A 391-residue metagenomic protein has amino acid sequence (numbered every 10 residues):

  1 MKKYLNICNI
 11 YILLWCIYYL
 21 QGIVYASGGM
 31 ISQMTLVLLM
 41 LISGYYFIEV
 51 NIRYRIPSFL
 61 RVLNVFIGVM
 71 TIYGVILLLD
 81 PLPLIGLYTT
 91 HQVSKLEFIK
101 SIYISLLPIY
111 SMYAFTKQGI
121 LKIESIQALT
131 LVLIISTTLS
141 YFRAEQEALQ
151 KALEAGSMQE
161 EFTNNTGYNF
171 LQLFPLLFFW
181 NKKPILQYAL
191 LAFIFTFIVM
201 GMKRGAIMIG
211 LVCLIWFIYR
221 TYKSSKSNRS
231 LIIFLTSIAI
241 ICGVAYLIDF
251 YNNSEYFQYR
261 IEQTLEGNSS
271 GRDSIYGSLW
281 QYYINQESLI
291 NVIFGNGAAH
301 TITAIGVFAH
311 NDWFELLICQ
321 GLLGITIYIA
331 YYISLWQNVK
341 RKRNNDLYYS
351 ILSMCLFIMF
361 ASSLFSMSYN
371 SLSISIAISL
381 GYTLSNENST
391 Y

Functional and structural regions predicted by a protein language model:
M1-L78, N181-I185, N228, R341 (+1 more regions): Transmembrane signal-anchor hairpin modules in multi-pass inner-membrane enzymes, especially those that act on
W15-G28, Q320, Y349-S389: Membrane helix-loop boundary segments at the extracytoplasmic
Q33-G44, P57-A114, A128-I134: Aromatic-anchored transmembrane helix interface
V37-G44, A192-T196, I207-R220, Y332-L335 (+1 more regions): Hydrophobic transmembrane alpha-helices of multi-pass, membrane-embedded glycosylation machinery
I52, L60-N64, N228, Q320-F360 (+1 more regions): Hydrophobic transmembrane alpha-helices and their immediate junctions
L106-P108, Q118-A148, E161-R220: Alpha-helical transmembrane segments of multi-pass inner-membrane proteins
M200, T221-Q263, I284-N285: A membrane-periplasm/extracellular boundary helix in multi-pass inner-membrane enzymes that assemble envelope glycans
E266-Q320, N344: Long extracytoplasmic/lumenal interhelical loops at the membrane interface of multi-pass membrane proteins
